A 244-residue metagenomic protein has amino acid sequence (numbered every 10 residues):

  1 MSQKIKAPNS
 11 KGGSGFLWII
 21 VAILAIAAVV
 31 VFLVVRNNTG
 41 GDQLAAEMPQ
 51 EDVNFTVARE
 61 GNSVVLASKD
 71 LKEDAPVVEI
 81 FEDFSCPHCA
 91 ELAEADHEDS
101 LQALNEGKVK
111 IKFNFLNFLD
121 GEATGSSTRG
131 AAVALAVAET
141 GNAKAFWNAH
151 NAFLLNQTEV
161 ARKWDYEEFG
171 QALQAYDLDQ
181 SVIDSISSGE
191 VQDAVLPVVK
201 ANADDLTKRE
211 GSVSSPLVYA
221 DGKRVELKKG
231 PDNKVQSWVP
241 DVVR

Functional and structural regions predicted by a protein language model:
S2-E122, A203, P240-R244: Extracytoplasmic thiol/disulfide redox context detector
S2-G41, Q174-R244: C-terminal cap of thioredoxin/glutaredoxin-like
I5-A7, E73-V77, G107-F113, S127-T128 (+3 more regions): Short amphipathic alpha-helical segments, especially helix-boundary/capping motifs
A45-E47, G125-S126, T158, D179-V182: A general structural signal for short secondary-structure boundary/capping elements
M48, A95, K144, W164 (+2 more regions): Short coil/turn linker and secondary-structure boundary residues
E79, E159, L173: Short, flexible active-site loop motifs that bind/organize anionic cofactors or intermediates
A90-Y166: Structural alpha/beta surface segment adjacent to cysteine/selenocysteine redox centers across thiol/disulfide enzymes
